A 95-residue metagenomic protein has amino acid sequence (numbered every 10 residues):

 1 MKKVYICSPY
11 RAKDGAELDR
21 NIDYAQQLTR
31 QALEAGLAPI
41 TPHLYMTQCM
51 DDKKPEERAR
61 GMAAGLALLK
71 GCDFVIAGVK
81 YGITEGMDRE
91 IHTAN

Functional and structural regions predicted by a protein language model:
M1-N95: Catalytic phosphate/metal-binding cores of nucleic-acid and nucleotide-processing enzymes, i.e., regions that mediate
